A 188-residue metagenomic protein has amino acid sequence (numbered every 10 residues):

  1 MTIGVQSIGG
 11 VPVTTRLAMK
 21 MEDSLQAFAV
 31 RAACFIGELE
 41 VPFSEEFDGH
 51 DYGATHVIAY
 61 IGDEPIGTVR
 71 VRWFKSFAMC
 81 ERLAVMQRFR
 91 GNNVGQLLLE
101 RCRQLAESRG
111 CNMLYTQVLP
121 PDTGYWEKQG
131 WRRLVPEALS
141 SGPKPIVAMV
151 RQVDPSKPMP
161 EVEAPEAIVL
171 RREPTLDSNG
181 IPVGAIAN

Functional and structural regions predicted by a protein language model:
T2-E46, D51, H56, Y60-I61 (+2 more regions): Short amphipathic alpha-helix that is part of the acyltransferase structural core
C34, L105, Y125: Short alpha-helical functional segments enriched in proximate histidine and acidic residues
A54, K144-A148: Short hydrophobic/aromatic beta-strand or adjacent loop that forms the aromatic wall/cage of a ligand/substrate-binding
I58, E64-R72, F77-A84: Conserved beta-strand in the GNAT
W73-E81, R90-G91, S140-P145: A conserved beta-turn-beta hairpin within the catalytic core of GNAT-like acetyltransferases that forms part
V85, G91-Q104: Conserved acetyl-CoA-binding loop-helix of GNAT-fold acetyltransferases
Q104-L119: Conserved GNAT acetyl-CoA-binding A-motif
N112, P120-P145: Conserved active-site alpha-helix within GNAT-family acetyltransferase domains
